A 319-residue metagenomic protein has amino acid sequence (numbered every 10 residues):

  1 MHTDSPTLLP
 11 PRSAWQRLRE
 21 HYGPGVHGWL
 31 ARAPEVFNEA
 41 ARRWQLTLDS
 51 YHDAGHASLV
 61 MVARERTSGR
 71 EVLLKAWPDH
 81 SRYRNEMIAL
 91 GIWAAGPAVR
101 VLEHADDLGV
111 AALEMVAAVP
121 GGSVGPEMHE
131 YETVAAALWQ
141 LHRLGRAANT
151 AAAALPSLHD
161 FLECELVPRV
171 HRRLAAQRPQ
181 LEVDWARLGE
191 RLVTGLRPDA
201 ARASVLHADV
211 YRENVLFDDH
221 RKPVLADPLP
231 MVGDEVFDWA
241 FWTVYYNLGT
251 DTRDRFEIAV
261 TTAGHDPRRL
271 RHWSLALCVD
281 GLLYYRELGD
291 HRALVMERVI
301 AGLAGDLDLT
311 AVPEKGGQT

Functional and structural regions predicted by a protein language model:
M1-A98, D218-P223, G302-T319: Conserved NTP-binding catalytic cores of kinases and kinase-like/nucleotidyltransferase enzymes across multiple kinase
H21-G23, R173, D254, G281-T319: ATP/Mg2+ or Mg2+-diphosphate-binding catalytic cores that bind nucleotide phosphates or diphosphates via glycine-rich
G28-A40, R146-A208, D218, T261 (+1 more regions): An alpha-helical support segment within catalytic cores of ATP-dependent transferases
P34-V36, G69-A112, V119-L141, T250: A conserved alpha-helical element in kinase catalytic cores
H52-D53, A57-R66, L73, V101 (+1 more regions): Active-site acidic catalytic loop and adjacent metal/ATP-binding pocket of ATP-dependent phosphoryl transfer enzymes
R66, D79-H80, A95-G96, D107-E127 (+3 more regions): A glycine-centered beta->alpha junction motif in the catalytic cores of kinase/phosphotransferase enzymes
P126-H129, D184, N247, H291: Alpha-helix N-cap and loop-to-helix initiation/capping positions
F217-R269: Active-site Asp-x-Gly
